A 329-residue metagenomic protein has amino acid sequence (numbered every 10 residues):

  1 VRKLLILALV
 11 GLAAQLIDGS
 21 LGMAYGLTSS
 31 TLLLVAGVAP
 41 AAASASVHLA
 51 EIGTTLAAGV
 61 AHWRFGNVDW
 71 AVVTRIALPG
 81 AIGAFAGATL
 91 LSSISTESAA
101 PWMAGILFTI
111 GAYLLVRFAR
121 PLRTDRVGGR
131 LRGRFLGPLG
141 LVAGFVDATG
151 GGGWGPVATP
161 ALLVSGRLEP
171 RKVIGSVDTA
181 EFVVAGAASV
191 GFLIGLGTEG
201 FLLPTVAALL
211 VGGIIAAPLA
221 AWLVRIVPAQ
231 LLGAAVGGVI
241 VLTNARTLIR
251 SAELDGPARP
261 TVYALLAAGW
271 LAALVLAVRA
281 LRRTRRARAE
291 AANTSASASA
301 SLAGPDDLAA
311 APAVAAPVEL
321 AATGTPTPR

Functional and structural regions predicted by a protein language model:
V1-G37, T124-I174, A207, Y263-R329: Selected transmembrane alpha-helices and immediately adjacent juxtamembrane segments of polytopic inner-membrane
L5, A45, L49, S98-G105 (+5 more regions): Alpha-helical transmembrane segments of integral membrane proteins
G11, Q15-M23, L27, T54-G59 (+10 more regions): Transmembrane alpha-helical segments of multi-pass membrane transport proteins and ion-pumping complexes
Q15, T55-N67, L114-L122, L163-R171 (+2 more regions): C-terminal ends of transmembrane helices
G26, A39, S95, E169 (+1 more regions): A helix-boundary/kink motif common to multi-pass secondary transporters, especially Major Facilitator Superfamily
V38-V47, W70-R75, G166-D178: Membrane-interface alpha-helices at helix entry/exit sites of multi-pass transporters
A45-S98, W102, G186-D255: Selective hydrophobic functional segments
A57-N67, G105-G128, N244-L254, L271-T284: Transmembrane helix exit motif
